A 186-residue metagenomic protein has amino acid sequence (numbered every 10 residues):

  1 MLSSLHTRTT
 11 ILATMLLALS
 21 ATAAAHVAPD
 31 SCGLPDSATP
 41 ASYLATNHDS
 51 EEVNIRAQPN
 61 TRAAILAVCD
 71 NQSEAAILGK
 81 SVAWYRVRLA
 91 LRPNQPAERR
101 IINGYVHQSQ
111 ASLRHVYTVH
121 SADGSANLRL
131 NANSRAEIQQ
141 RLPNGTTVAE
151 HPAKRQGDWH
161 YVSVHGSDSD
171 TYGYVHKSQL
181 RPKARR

Functional and structural regions predicted by a protein language model:
L2-I11: Bacterial N-terminal signal peptides that target proteins for export
A18-T22: N-terminal signal peptide c-region/cleavage motif recognized by signal peptidases
H26-P40, A76, R88-D123, E137 (+1 more regions): Boundary regions of SH3-family modules and the immediately adjacent low-complexity/disordered segments in eukaryotic
C32-I65: N-terminal targeting signals for Sec/Tat export/insertion, comprising classic cleavable signal peptides
Y43-N54, H115-N127: Short, basic/aromatic beta-hairpin or loop at an interaction surface
A57-G79, L130-K154: SH3/SH3-like (including bacterial SH3b) beta-barrel domains that bind proline-rich motifs or cell-wall ligands
K80-V82, R155-Q156, S167-D168: Short strand-connecting beta-turns/loops that link adjacent beta-strands
V82-R88, G157-Y161: Short aromatic-glycine-enriched beta-strand elements
